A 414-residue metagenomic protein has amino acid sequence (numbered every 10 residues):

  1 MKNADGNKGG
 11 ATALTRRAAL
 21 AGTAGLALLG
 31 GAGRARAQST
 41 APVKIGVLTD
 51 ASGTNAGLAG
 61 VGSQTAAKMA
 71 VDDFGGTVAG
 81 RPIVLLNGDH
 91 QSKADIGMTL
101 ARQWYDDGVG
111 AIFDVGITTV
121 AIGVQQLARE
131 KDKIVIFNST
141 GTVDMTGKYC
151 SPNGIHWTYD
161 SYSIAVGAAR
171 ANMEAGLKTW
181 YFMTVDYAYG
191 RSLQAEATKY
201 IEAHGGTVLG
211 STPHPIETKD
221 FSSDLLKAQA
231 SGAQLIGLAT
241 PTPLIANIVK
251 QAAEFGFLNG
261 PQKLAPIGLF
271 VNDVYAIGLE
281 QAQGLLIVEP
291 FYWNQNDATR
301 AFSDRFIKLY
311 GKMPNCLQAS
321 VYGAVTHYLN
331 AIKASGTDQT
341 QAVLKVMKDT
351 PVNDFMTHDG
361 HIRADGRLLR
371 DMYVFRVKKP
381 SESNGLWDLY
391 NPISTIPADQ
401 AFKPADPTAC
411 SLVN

Functional and structural regions predicted by a protein language model:
M1-L14, G22-L28: N-terminal secretory signal peptides
G33-D50: C-terminal segment of N-terminal export signals and the immediately downstream linker at the start of the mature
G46-A66, G88-D95, G116, M183-R191 (+1 more regions): Extracytoplasmic "Venus flytrap"
L58-S63, D73, T77-M145, W157 (+2 more regions): Beta-alpha junction/loop-to-helix N-cap segments that form part of ligand/metal-binding clefts
T99, V143-D144, S151-F255, F291-A301: Extracellular/periplasmic Venus flytrap/periplasmic-binding protein
W104, G108-G116, I136-N138, Y181-T184 (+4 more regions): Periplasmic-binding protein-like
A252-Y322, K333-D338, D388-V413: Extracellular/periplasmic periplasmic-binding protein-like sensory domains
P351, F355-N414: Solvent-exposed, acidic/polar segments of extracytosolic/periplasmic ligand-binding ectodomains
